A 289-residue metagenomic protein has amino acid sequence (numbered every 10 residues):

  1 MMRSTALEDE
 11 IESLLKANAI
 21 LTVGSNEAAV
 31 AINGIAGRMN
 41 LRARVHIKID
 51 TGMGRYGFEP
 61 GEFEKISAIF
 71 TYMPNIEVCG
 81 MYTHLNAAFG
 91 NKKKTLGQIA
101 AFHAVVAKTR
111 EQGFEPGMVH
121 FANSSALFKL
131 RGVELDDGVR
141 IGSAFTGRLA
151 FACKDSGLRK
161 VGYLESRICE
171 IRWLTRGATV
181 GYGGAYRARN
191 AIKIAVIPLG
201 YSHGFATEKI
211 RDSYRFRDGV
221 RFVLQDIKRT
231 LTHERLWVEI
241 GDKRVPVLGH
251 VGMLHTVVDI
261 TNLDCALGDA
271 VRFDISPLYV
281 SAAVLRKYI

Functional and structural regions predicted by a protein language model:
M1-H120: Active-site-proximal beta-alpha core segment in soluble small-molecule metabolic enzymes
I99-I289: Active-site anion/phosphate-binding pocket segments in diverse small-molecule metabolic enzymes
